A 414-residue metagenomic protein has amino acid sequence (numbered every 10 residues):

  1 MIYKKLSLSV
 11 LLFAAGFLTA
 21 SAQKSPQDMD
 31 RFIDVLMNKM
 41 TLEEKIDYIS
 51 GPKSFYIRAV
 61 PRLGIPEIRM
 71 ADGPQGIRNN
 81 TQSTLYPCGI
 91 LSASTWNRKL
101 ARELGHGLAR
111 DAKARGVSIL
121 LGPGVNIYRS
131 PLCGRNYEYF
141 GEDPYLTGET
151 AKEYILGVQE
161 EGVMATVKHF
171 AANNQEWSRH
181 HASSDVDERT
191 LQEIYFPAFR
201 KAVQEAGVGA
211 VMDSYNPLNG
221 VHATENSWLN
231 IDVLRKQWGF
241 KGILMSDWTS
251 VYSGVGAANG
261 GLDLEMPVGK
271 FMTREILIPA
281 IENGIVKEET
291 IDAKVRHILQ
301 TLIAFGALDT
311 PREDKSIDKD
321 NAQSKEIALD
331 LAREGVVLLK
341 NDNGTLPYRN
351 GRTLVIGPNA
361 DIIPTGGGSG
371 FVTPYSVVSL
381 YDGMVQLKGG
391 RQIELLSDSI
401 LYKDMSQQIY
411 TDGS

Functional and structural regions predicted by a protein language model:
M1-P26: Bacterial Sec-dependent N-terminal signal peptides
A20-S414: Glycoside hydrolase catalytic-domain context in secreted enzymes
